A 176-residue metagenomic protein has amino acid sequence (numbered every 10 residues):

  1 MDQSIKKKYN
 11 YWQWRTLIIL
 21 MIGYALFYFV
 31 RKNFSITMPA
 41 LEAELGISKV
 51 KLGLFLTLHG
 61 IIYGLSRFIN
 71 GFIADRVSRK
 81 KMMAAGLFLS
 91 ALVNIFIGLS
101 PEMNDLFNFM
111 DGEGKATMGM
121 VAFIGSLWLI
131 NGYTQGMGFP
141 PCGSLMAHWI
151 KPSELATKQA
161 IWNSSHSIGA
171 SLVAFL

Functional and structural regions predicted by a protein language model:
R15-K49: Extracytoplasmic
Y28, K32, A116, M120 (+2 more regions): Small-residue-rich segments within alpha-helical transmembrane domains of MFS-like 12-TM solute carriers
K32, G60-F68, A170-S171: Residue-level signature of mid-helix packing/kink "hotspots" within the transmembrane helices of 12-pass Major
S66-S78: Helix-to-loop junctions at the C-terminal end of transmembrane segments in multipass secondary transporters
F88-T117: C-terminal ends and interior cores of transmembrane alpha-helices in multi-pass membrane transporters/permeases
L127-S165: Cytoplasmic helix-loop-helix junction between adjacent transmembrane helices in 12-TM secondary transporters
